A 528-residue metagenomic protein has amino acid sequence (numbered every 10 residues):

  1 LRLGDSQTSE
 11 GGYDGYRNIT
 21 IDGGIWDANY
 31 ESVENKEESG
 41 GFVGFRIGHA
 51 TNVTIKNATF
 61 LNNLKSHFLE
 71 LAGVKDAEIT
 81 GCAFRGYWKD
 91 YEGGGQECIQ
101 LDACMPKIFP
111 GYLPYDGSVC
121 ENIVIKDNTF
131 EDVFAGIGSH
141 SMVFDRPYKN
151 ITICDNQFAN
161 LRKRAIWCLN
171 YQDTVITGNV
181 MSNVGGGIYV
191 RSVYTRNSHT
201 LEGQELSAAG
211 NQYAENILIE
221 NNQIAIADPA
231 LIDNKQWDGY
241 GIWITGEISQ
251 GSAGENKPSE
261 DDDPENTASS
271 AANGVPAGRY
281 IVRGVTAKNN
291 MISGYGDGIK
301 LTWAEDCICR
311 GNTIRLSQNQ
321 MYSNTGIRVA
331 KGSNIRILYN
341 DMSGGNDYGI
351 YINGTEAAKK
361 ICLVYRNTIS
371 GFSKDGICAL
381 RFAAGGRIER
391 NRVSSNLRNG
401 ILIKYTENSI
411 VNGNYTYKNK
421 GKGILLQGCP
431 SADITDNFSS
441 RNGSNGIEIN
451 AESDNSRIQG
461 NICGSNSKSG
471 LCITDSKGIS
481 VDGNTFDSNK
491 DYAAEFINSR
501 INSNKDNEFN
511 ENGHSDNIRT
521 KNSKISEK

Functional and structural regions predicted by a protein language model:
L1-D22, E31-N52, F68-V74, F144 (+5 more regions): Extracellular beta-strand-rich solenoid/capping regions of secreted or surface-exposed proteins that bind or remodel
R17, A50-V53, L71-A77, E121 (+15 more regions): Short "repeat-start/strand-capping" segments in structured domains, especially the N-termini of parallel beta-helix
Y30-K36, F42-V43, L64-L71, W88-C98 (+15 more regions): Short glycine/acidic-rich loop motifs that flank beta-strands on beta-rich extracellular proteins
L61-F144, Y148-N150: Solenoidal tandem-repeat scaffolds enriched in leucines and small polar residues
D173, V180-N266, V275-F382, R387-S394 (+2 more regions): Core solenoid repeat modules with strong leucine/isoleucine-rich periodicity, prominently canonical LRR arrays but also
K477-K528: Leucine-rich solenoid repeat scaffolds
